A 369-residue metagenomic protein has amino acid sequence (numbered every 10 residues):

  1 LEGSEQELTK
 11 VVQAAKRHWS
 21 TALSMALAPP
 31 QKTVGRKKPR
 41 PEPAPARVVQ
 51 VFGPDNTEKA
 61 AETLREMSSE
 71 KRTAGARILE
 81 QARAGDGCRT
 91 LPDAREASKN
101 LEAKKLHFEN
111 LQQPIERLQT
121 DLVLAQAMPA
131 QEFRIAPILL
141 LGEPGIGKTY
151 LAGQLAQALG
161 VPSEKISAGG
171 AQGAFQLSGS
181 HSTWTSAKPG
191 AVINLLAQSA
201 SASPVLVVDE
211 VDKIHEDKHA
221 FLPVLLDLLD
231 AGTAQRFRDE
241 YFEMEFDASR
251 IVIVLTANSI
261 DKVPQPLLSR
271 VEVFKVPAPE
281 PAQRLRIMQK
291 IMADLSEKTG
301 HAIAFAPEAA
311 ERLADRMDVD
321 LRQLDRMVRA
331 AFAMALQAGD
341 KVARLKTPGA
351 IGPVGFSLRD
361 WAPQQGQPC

Functional and structural regions predicted by a protein language model:
P43-K99: Interdomain "pre-motor" coupling segment immediately N-terminal to P-loop NTPase/helicase cores
T90, I260-P266, P277-V342: Conserved C-terminal "switch" segment of AAA+ ATPases
R95-L141: Pre-Walker A (pre-P-loop) alpha-helix and adjacent loop at the N terminus of AAA/AAA+ ATPase modules, a conserved
F133-A168, A197, Q265: Walker A/P-loop
A158-K188, L195, H215, R284: AAA+/P-loop NTPase substrate/partner-engagement loops
T183-V207, R238-E245: Conserved alpha-helical scaffold flanking the Walker A/P-loop in AAA+ ATPase domains
V207-F246, S269: Conserved catalytic/switch belt of AAA+ P-loop NTPases
A338-C369: C-terminal engagement/docking regions of AAA+ P-loop ATPases
